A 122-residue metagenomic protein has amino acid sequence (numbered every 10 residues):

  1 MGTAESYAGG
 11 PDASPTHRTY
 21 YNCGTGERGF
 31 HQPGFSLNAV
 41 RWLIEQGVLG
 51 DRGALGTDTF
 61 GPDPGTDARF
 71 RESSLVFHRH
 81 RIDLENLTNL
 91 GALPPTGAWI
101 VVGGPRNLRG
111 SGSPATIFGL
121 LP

Functional and structural regions predicted by a protein language model:
M1-P122: Active-/binding-site microenvironments in catalytic and ligand-binding cores
